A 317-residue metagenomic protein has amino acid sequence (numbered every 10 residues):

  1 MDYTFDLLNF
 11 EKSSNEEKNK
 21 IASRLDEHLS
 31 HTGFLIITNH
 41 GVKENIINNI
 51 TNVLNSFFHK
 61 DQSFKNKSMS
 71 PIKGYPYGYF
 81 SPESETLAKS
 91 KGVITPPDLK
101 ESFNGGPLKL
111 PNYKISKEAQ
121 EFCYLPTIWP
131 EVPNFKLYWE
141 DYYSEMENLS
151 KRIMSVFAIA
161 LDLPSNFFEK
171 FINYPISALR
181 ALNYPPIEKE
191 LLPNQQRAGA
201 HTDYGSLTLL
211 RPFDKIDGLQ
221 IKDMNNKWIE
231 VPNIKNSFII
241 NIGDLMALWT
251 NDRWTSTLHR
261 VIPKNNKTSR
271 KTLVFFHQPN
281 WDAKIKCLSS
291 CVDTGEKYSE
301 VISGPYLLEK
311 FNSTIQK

Functional and structural regions predicted by a protein language model:
M1-K317: Peripheral, non-catalytic segments flanking oxidoreductase cores
